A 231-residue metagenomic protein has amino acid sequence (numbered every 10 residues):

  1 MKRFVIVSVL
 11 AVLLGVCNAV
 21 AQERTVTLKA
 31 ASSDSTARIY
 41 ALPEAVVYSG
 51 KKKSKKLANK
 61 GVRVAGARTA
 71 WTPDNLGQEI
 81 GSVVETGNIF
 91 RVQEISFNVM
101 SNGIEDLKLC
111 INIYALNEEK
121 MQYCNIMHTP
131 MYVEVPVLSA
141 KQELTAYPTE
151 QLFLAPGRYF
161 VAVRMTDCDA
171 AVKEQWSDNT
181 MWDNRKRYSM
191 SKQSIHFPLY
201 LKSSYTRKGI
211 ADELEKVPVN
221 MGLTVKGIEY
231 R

Functional and structural regions predicted by a protein language model:
M1-T25: Bacterial Sec-dependent N-terminal signal peptides
Y40-L116, R158, R164-R231: Beta-sheet-rich sandwich/jelly-roll-like modules and their strand-loop junctions
A115-Y123: Short aromatic-acidic-glycine turn motif
C124-L138: Solvent-exposed serine/threonine-rich low-complexity stretches and specific carbohydrate-binding patches
L138-K141, P156-G157: Solvent-exposed, conformationally flexible loop/turn segments
K141-Q151: Exposed aromatic-hydrophobic patches
P148-E150, P156-Y159: Secretory N-termini
